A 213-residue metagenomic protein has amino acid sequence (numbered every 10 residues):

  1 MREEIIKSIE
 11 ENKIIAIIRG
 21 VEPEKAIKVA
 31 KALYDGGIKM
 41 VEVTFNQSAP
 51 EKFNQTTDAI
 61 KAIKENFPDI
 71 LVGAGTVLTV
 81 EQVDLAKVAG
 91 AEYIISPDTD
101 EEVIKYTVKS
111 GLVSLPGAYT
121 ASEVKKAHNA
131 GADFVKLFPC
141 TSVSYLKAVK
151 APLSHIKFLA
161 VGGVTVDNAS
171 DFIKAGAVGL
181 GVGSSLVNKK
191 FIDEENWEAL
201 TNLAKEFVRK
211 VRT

Functional and structural regions predicted by a protein language model:
M1-V72, V77-A89, K109, H155-F158 (+2 more regions): Conserved N-terminal beta1-alpha1 strand-loop-helix module at the mouth
R19-P23, A74-V80, S96-T99, P116-A121 (+2 more regions): Glycine-rich beta-to-alpha transition loops that act as phosphate-gripper elements at the mouths of alpha/beta enzyme
K39-M40, L71, E92, V113 (+2 more regions): Residue-level detector of anion-binding/catalytic polar loops
T44-S48, Y93-V103, L137-Y145, G176-A199: Glycine-rich phosphate-binding active-site loops on the catalytic face of alpha/beta enzymes
T79-A89, S122-A130, Y145-L146, V164-L180: Catalytic cores of alpha/beta
E81-E123: Hydrophobic, well-structured mid-protein blocks that either form specific transmembrane helices
E101-I104, S122-V124, T165-D167, V187-K189: Short gly/pro/ser/thr-enriched loop/turn and capping motifs at secondary-structure boundaries
G131-K136, A148-K157: A contiguous pocket-lining binding segment that forms or flanks enzyme active sites
